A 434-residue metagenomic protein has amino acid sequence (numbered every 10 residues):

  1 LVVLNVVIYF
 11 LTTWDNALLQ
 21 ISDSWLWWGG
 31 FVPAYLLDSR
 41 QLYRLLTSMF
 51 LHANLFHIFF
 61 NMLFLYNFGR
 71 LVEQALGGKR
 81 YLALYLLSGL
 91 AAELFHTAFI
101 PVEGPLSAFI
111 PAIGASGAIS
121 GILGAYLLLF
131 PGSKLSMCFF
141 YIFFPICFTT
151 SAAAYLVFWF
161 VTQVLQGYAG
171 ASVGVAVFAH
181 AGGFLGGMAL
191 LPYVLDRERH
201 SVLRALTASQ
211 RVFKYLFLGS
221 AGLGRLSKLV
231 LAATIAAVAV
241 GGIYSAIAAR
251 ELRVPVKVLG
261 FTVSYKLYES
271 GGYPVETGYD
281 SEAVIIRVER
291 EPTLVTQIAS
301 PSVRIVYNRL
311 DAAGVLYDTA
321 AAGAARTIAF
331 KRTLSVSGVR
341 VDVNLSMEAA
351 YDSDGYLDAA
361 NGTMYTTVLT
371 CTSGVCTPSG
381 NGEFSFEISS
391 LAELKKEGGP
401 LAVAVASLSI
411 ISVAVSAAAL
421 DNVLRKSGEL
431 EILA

Functional and structural regions predicted by a protein language model:
L1-Y268, K395-S412, A417-N422: A detector for small-residue-rich transmembrane helices and their helix-helix packing motifs
G174-G186, L190-V194, A329-P378: Extracytoplasmic/lumenal ectodomains and periplasmic regions of secretory and membrane proteins
A249-D318: Membrane-interface segments at or immediately adjacent to transmembrane helices that form the boundary between
L267-G271, R290-P292, R309, L334-G338 (+3 more regions): Beta-strand elements of well-folded, non-transmembrane domains
I298-S300, I305, A321-T327, V336 (+1 more regions): Extended beta-sheet lipid-handling architectures
N308-V341: Structured, soluble extracytoplasmic/luminal domains of envelope-associated proteins
T370-V405: Short, aromatic-rich amphipathic segments at membrane interfaces that lie adjacent to a transmembrane helix or signal
K426-A434: Cytoplasmic C-terminal tails of single-pass
